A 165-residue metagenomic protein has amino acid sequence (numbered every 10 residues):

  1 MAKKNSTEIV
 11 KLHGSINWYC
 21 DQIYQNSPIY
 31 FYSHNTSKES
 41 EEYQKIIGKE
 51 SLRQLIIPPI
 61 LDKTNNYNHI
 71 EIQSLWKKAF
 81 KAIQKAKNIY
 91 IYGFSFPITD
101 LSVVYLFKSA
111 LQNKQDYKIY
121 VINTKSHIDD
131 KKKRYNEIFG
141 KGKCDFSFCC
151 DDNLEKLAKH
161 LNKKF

Functional and structural regions predicted by a protein language model:
M1-S74, K85: Extended, H/D-rich, highly charged conserved domains that either
N65-F165: SIR2/sirtuin-family catalytic core signature
